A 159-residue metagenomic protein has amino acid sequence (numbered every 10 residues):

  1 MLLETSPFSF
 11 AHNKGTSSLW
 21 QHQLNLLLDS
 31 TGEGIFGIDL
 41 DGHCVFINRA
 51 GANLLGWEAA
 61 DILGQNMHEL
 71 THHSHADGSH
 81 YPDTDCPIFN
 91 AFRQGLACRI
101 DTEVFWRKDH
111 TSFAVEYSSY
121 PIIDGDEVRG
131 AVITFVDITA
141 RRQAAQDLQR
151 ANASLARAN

Functional and structural regions predicted by a protein language model:
M1-Q23, V136-R157: PAS-associated C-terminal cap
N25-L26, S30-A131: PAS/LOV-family and closely related PAS-like sensory domains
